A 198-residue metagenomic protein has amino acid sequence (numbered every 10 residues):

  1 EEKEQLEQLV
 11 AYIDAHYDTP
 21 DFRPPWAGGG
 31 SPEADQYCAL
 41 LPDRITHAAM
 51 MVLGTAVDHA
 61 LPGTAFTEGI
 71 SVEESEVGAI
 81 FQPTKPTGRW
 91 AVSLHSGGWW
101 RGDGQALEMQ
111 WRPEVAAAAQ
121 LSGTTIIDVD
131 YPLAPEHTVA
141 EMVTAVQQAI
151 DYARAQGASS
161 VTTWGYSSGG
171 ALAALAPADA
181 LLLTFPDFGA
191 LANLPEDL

Functional and structural regions predicted by a protein language model:
E1-A79: A glycine/proline-hinged amphipathic helix-loop "lid/cap" segment that gates access to hydrophobic ligand pockets
E76, F81-L121: Short, surface-exposed "cap/lid" segments of acyl-processing enzymes
V115-E136: Conserved alpha/beta-hydrolase
Y131, Y166, L182-A192: Active-site nucleophile loop of the alpha/beta-hydrolase fold
H137-Q156, A174: Alpha/beta-hydrolase active-site loop
S160-T163, A180-L182: Residue in the alpha/beta-hydrolase core beta-strand immediately N-terminal to the catalytic nucleophile
W164-A173: Gly/Ala-rich beta-loop-alpha elbow adjacent to hydrolase catalytic centers
L194-L198: Serine-hydrolase catalytic core
